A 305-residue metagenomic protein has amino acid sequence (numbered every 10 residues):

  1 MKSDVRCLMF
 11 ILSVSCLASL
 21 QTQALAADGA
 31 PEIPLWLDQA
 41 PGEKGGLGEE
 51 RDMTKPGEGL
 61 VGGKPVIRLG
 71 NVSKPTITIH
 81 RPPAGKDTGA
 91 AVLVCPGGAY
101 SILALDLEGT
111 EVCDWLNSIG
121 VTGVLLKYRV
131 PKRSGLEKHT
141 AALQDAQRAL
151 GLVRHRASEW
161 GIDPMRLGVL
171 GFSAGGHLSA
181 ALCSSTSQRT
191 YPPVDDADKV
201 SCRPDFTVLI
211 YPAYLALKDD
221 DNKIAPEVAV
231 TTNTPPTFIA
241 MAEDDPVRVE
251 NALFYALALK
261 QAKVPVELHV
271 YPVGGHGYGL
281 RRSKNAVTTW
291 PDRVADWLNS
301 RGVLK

Functional and structural regions predicted by a protein language model:
A27-K86: N-terminal cap/lid segment of alpha/beta-hydrolase-fold proteins
T88-G97: Short beta-strand element of the alpha/beta-hydrolase
P96-S101, E243: Active-site glycine-rich loops that stabilize anionic/oxyanionic intermediates across multiple enzyme folds
L103-L105, E111-V112, L126-D163, R281-V287: Catalytic nucleophile-loop/oxyanion-hole region of alpha/beta-hydrolase and closely related hydrolase-like folds
Q144-T232: Primarily recognizes the serine-hydrolase "nucleophile elbow" in alpha/beta-hydrolase and SGNH/GDSL folds
I239-M241: Short beta-strand/loop motif that positions the catalytic acidic residue of the alpha/beta-hydrolase fold
P246-L253: Conserved alpha/beta-hydrolase "acid-adjacent" motif
L253-A256, K260-K305: C-terminal catalytic histidine-bearing segment of alpha/beta-hydrolase fold enzymes
